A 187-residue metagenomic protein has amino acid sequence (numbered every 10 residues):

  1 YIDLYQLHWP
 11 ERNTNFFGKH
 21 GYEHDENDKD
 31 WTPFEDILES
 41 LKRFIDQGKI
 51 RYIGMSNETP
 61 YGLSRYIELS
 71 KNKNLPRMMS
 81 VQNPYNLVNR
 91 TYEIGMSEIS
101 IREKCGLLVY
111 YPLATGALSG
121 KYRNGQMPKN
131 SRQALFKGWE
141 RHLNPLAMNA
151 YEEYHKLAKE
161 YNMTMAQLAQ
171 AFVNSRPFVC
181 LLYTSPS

Functional and structural regions predicted by a protein language model:
Y1-Q82: Glycine/proline-rich, positively charged, aromatic-decorated active-site loop/lid region on the catalytic face
N13-E26, I101-L157, V179: Glycine-rich, positively charged active-site loop/lid region within alpha/beta enzyme cores that binds and organizes
I45-D46, Y92-G106: Basic phosphate/pyrophosphate-binding loop/patch that engages nucleotide-derived ligands
S70-N74, S97-I99, N124-P128: Short, hinge-like loop/turn segments at secondary-structure boundaries
N86-T91: Active-site glycine- and acidic-residue-rich loops that bind and position anionic ligands or nucleotide-like cofactors
L168: Glycine/threonine-rich phosphate-binding loop and adjacent beta-strand/alpha-helix elements that clamp
Y183-S187: Conserved small/polar residues in nucleotide/adenosyl-binding loops
